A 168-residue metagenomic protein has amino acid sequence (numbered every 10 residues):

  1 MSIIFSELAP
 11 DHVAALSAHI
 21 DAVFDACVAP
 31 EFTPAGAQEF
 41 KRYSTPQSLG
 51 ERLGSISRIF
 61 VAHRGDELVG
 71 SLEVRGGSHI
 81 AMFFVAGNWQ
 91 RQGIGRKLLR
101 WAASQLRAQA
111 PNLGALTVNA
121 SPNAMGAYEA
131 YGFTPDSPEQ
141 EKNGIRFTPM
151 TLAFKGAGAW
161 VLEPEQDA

Functional and structural regions predicted by a protein language model:
I4-A18: A short beta-loop-alpha structural element at the N-terminal edge of CoA-dependent acyl/N-acetyltransferase catalytic
D21-Q47: Conserved GNAT-fold acetyl-CoA-binding loop/helix
S44-V61: A short helix-loop-beta-strand connector motif used in the catalytic cores of GNAT acetyltransferases and, in some
I56-G70, R75: Conserved beta-hairpin
I80-R91: A short, internal acetyl-CoA/4′-phosphopantetheine-binding micro-motif in the GNAT/acyltransferase core
R91-S104: Conserved acetyl-CoA-binding loop-helix of GNAT-fold acetyltransferases
L106-N123: Conserved GNAT acetyl-CoA-binding A-motif
T117-N119, E129, T134-L152: Conserved catalytic-core motifs of GNAT/GCN5-like acyltransferases
